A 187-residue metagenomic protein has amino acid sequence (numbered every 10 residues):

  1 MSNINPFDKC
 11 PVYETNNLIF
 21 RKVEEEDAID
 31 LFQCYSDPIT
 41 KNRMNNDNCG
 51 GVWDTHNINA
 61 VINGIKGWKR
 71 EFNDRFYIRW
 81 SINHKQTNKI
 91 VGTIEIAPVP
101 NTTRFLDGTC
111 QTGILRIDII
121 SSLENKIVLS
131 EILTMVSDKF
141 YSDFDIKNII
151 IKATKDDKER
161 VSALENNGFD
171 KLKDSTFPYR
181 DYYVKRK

Functional and structural regions predicted by a protein language model:
M1-S122, K139, D143, K152-E159 (+1 more regions): GNAT-family acyltransferases
R116, S121-T134: A short glycine-leucine-enriched loop at secondary-structure breakpoints that most characteristically corresponds
E131-K147: Conserved acyl-CoA
